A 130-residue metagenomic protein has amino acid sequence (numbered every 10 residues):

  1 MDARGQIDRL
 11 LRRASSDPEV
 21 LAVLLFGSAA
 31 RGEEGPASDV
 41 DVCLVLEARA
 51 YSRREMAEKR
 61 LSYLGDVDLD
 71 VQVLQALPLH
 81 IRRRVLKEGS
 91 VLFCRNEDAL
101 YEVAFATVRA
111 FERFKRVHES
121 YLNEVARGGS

Functional and structural regions predicted by a protein language model:
M1-A22, A30-P36, E47-S130: Catalytic core of pol beta-like nucleotidyltransferases
D41-C43: Short, well-ordered beta-strand segments
